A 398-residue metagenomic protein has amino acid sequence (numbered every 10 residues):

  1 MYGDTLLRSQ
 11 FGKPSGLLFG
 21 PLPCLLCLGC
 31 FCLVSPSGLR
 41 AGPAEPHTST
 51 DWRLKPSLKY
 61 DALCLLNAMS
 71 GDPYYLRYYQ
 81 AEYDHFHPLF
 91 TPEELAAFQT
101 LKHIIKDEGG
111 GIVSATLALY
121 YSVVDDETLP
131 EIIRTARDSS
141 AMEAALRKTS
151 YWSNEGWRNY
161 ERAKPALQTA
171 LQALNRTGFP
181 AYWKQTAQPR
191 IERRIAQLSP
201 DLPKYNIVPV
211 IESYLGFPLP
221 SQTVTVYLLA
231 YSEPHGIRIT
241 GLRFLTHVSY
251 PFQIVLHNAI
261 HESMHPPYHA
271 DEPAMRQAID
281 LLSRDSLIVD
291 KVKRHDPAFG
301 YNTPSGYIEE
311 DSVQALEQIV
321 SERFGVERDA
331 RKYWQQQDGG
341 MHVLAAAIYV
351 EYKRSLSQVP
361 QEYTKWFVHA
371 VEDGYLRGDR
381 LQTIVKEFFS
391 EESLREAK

Functional and structural regions predicted by a protein language model:
M1-F19: N-terminal secretory signal peptides that target proteins for export/translocation
G20-S35: Bacterial N-terminal signal peptides
G42-D138, G340-Y352, S357-T364: N-terminal mature-domain "stem" immediately C-terminal to a signal peptide or N-terminal signal-anchor/transmembrane
A145-W152, V208-E212, T225-L256: Active-site scaffold of zinc-dependent metalloenzymes
Y182-R238: Auxiliary, metal-adjacent structural segments of Zn-dependent hydrolase domains
I254-A274: Active-site recognition of the HExxH zinc-binding catalytic motif
A270-P297: Post-HEXXH active-site segment of zinc metalloproteases
A315-K398: Pan-zinc metallopeptidase signature
